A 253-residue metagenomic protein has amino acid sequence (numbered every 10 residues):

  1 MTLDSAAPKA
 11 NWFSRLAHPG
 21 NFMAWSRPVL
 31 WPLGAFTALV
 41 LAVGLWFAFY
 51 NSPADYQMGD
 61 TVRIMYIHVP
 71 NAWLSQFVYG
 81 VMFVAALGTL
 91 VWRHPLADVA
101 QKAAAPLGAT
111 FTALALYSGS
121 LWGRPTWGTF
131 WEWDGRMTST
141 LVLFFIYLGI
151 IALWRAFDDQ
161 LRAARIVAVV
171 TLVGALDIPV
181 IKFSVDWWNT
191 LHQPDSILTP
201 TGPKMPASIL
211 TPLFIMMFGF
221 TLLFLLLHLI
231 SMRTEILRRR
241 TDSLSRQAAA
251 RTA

Functional and structural regions predicted by a protein language model:
T2-A253: Polytopic transmembrane helical bundles with strong interfacial aromatic enrichment
